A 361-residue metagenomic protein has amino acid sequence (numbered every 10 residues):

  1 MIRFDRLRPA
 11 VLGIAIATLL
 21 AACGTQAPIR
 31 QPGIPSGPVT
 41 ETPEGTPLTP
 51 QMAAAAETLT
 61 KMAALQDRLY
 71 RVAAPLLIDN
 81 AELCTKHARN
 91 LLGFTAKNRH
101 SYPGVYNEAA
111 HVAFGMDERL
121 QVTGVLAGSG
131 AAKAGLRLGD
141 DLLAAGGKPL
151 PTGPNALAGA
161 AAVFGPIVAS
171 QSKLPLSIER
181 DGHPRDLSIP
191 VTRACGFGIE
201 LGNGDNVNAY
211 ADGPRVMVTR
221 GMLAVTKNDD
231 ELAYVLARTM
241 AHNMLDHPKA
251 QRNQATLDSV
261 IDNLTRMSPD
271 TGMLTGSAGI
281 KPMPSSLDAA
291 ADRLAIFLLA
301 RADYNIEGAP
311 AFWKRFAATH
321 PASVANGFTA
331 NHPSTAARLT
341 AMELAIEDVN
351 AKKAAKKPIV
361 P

Functional and structural regions predicted by a protein language model:
A17-T46, P50: Bacterial Sec signal peptide processing site at the extreme N-terminus
I34-S36, P248-G276: Post-HEXXH active-site segment of zinc metalloproteases
G37-N90, E179-P184, P269-N326: Short helix/loop segments within enzyme catalytic domains that coordinate or immediately flank catalytic cofactors
K61-L120, S188-P190, L201: PDZ/PDZ-like peptide-tail recognition elements
N107-L126, D141-A144, G198-D229, M240: Active-site scaffold of zinc-dependent metalloenzymes
A131-A156: Conserved PDZ fold ligand-binding element
A158-E200: PDZ-domain C-terminal substructure recognizer with occasional recognition of PDZ-binding tails
M222, K227-E231, T239-L257: Catalytic Zn2+-binding segment of zinc metalloproteases
